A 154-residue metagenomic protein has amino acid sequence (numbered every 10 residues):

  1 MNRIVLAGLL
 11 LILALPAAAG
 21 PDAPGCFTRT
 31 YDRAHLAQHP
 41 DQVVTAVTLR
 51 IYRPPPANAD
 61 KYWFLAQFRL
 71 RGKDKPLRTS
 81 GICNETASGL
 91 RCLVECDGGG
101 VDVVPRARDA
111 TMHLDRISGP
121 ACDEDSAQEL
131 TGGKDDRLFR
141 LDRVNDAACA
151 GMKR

Functional and structural regions predicted by a protein language model:
N2-G8: Sec-dependent signal peptide recognition, specifically the positively charged N-region followed immediately by
A14-A17: N-terminal signal peptide c-region/cleavage motif recognized by signal peptidases
P21-A59: Short, solvent-exposed loop/hinge segments that bridge or flank secondary-structure elements
P21-D22, V47-I51, R78, A87 (+3 more regions): Disulfide-bonded cysteine motifs in exported proteins
G25-F27, I82-N84, R91-D97, A121-D123 (+1 more regions): Sequence contexts marking disulfide-bonded cysteines in secreted/extracellular proteins
D32, A59-R116: Contiguous, well-ordered beta-strand patches that form the walls/edges of small beta-barrel/beta-sandwich domains
H35-P40, D74-R78, E124-L130: Acidic Ser/Thr/Pro-rich low-complexity disordered segments that often serve as glycosylated linkers/stalks around
R106-R154: Glycine-rich, aromatic-bearing surface loops/beta-hairpins
